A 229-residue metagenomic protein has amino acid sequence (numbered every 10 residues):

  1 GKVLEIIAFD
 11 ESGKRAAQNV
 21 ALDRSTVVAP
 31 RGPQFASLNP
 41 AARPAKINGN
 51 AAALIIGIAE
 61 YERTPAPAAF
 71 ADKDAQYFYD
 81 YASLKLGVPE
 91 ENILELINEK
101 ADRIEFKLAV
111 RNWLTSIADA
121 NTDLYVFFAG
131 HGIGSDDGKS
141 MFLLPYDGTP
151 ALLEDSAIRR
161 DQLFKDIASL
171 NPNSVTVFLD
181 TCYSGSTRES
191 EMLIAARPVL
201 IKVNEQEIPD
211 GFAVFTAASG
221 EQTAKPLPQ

Functional and structural regions predicted by a protein language model:
K2-E5, T122-L124: Exposed beta-strand face motif in extracellular beta-rich ectodomains
A8-D10, F128: Conserved structural position at the C-terminal beta-strand of extracellular beta-sandwich adhesion modules
S12-S25: Edge beta-strands of extracellular beta-sandwich domains
R24-P40, D72-A75, Y79-T122, E154-D155: Functional beta-strand-loop-alpha-helix junction segments that form "active/interaction loops" within catalytic
N50, R103-A129, I133-M192, P226: Caspase-like (clan CD) cysteine peptidase catalytic core
N50-P65: Short glycine-rich His-centered loop
G57, A82, I97, P172-Q229: Active-site-proximal C-terminal subdomain of hydrolase catalytic domains
Y61-Q76, D80, P226-Q229: Glycine- and acidic-residue-enriched helix-capping/strand-helix junction motifs
